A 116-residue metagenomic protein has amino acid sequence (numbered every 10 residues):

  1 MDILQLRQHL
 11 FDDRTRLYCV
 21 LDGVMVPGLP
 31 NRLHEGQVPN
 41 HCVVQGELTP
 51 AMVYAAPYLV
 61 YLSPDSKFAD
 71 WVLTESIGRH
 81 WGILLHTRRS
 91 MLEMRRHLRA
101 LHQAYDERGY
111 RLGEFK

Functional and structural regions predicted by a protein language model:
M1-K116: Non-transmembrane, aqueous-exposed alpha-helical and coiled segments at domain scale
